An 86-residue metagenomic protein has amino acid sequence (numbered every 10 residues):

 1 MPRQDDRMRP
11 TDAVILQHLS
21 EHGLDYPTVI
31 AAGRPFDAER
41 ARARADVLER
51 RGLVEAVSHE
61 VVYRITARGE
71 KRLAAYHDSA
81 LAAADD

Functional and structural regions predicted by a protein language model:
M1-I15, D37: Short alpha-helical segments that sit at the start of domains
R7, E21-H22: Helix-turn-helix/winged-helix DNA-binding modules
Q17-E21, H77: Short, locally clustered residues in the helix-turn-helix/winged-helix DNA-binding domain
H22-R34: Short acidic, hydrophobic short linear motifs in intrinsically disordered regions
P35-R50: Short amphipathic alpha-helical interaction segments
E49-S58: A short, conserved structural fragment
V61-A67: Minor-groove-contacting beta-hairpin "wing" of winged helix-turn-helix DNA-binding domains
E70-D86: Short, amphipathic alpha-helical interaction segments positioned at domain boundaries
